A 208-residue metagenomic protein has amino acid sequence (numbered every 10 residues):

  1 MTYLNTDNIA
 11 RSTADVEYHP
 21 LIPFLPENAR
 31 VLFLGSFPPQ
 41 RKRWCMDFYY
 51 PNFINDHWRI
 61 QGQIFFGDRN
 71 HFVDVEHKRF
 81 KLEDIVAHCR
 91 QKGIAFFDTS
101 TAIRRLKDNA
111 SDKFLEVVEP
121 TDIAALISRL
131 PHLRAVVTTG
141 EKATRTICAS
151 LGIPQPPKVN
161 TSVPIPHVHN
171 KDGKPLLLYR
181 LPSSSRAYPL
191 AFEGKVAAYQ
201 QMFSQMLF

Functional and structural regions predicted by a protein language model:
M1-P23, E27-N28, P39-R41, P51-F53 (+3 more regions): C-terminal capping/extension of enzyme domains
F24, V86-C89, S128-R129: Short, conserved, surface-exposed binding loops centered on an aromatic residue
R30-V31, A135: Structural motif
F33-S36: N-terminal nucleotide-binding beta1-loop-alpha1 segment
W44-L115: Short, surface-exposed acidic-centric catalytic microdomains
N70-D74, L133-R134, P156: Short secondary-structure capping/junction motifs at helix and strand boundaries
Q91-S150: Internal catalytic-core helix/loop-beta-alpha segment that presents or stabilizes conserved functional determinants
